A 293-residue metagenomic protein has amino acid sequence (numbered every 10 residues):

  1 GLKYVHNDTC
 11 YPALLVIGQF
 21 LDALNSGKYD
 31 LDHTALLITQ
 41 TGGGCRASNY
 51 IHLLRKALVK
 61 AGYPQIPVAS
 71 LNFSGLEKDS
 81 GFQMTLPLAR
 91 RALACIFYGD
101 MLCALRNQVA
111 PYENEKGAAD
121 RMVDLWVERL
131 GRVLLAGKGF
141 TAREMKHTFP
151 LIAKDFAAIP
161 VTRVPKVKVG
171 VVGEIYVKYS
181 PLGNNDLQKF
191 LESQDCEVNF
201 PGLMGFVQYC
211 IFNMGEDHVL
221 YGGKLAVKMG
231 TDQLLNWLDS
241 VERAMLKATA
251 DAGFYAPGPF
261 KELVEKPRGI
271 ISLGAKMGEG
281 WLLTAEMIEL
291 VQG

Functional and structural regions predicted by a protein language model:
G1-G293: An N-terminal assembly and electron-transfer interface module characteristic of large anaerobic redox and radical
